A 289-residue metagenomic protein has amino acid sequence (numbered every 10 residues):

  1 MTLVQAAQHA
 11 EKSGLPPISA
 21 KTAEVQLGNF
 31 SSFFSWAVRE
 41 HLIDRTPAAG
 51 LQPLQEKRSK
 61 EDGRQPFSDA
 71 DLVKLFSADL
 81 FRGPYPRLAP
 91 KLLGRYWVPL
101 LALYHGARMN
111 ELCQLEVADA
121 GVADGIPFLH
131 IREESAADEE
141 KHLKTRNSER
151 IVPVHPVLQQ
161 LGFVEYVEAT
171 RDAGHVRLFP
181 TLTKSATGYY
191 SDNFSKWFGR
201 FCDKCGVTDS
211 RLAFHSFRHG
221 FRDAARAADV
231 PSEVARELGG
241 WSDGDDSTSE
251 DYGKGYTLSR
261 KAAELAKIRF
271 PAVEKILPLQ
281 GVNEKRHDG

Functional and structural regions predicted by a protein language model:
M1-A10, R45-A48, R211-F214: A Lys/Arg-rich helix-loop hairpin that forms a DNA/phosphate-binding surface
A10-G28, I43-M109, C113, A123-G125: Basic, Lys/Arg- and aromatic-enriched nucleic-acid-binding interface segment
P17, L92-R95, G125, S148 (+4 more regions): Exposed loop/turn and edge beta-strand positions of beta-sandwich/beta-sheet ligand-binding modules
S31-F34, V38: C-terminal flanking helix
G50-E56, K74, Q114-E165, D243: Conserved tyrosine-mediated DNA breakage-rejoining catalytic core shared by Y-recombinases
E61, D138-V164, H175-G199, F214: C-terminal catalytic core of Y-nucleophile DNA break-rejoin enzymes
P66, G239-I276, G281-V282, H287: Catalytic-site neighborhood detector that most strongly recognizes the C-terminal catalytic loop/helix of tyrosine
W97-L100, Y104, E111, S216-S242: C-terminal catalytic core of tyrosine-transesterase DNA break-rejoin enzymes
